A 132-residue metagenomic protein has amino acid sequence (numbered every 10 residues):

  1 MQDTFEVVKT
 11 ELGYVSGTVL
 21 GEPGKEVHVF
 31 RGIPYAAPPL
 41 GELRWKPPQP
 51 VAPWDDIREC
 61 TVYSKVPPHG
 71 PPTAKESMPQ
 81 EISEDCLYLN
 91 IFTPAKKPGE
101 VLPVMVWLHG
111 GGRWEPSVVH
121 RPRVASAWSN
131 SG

Functional and structural regions predicted by a protein language model:
M1-G132: Non-catalytic accessory segments of hydrolases
